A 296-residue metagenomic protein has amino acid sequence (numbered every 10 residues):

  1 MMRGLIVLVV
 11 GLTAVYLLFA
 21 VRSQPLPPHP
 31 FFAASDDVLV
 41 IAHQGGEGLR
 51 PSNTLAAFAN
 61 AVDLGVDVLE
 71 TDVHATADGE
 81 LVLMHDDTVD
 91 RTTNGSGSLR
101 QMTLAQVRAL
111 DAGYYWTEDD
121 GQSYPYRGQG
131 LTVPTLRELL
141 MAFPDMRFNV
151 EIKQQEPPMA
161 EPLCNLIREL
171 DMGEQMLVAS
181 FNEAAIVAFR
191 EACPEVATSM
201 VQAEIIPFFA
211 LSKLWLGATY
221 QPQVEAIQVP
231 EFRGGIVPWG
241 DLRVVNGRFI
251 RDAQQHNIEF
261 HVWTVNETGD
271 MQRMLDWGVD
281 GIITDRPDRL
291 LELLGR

Functional and structural regions predicted by a protein language model:
G4-G11, V15-P28, V38, H85-E195 (+1 more regions): Metal-dependent phosphodiesterase/phospholipase catalytic core, i.e., the His/Asp/Glu-rich active-site region
Q44-G45, S180, V262-E267: Glycine-rich beta-to-alpha transition loops that act as phosphate-gripper elements at the mouths of alpha/beta enzyme
A57-A75, A142, Y220-I227: Catalytic domains of carbohydrate-active enzymes, especially glycoside hydrolases
L64, P222, H256, M274-W277: Structural motif
Q175-L177, E195-I205, G281-D285: Short hydrophobic/aromatic-enriched beta-strand-loop microsegments
V187, E267-V279: Catalytic cores of alpha/beta
P287-R296: C-terminal helical cap(s) of enzyme catalytic domains, especially alpha/beta-barrels
